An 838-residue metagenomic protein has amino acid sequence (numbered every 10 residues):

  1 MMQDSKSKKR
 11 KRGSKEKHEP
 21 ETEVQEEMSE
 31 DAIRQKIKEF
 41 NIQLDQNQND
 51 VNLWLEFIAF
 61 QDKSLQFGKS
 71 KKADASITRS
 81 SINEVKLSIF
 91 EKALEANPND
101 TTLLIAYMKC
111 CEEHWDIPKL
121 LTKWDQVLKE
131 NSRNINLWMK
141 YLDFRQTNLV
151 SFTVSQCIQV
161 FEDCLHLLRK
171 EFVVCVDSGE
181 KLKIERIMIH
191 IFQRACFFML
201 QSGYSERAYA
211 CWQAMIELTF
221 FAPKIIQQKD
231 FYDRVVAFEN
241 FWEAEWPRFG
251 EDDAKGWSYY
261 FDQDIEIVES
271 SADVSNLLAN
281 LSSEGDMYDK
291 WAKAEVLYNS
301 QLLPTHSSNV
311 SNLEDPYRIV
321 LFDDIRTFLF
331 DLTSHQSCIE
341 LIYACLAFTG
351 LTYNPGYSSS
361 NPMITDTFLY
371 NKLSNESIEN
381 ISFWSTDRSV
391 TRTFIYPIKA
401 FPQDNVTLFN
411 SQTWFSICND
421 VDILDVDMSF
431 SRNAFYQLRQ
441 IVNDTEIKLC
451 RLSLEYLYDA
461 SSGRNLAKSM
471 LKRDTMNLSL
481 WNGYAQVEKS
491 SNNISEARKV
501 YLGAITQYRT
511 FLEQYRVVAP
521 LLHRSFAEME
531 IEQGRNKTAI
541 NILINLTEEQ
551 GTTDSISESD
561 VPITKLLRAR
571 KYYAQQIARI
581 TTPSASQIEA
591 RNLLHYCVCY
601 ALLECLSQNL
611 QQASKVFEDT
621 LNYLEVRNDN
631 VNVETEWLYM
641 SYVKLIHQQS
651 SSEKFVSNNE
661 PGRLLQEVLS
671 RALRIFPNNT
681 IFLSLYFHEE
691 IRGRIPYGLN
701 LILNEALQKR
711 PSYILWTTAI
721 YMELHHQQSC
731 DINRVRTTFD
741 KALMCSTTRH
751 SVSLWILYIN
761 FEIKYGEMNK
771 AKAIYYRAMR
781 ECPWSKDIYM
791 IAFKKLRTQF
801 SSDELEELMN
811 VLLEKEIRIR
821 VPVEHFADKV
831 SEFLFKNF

Functional and structural regions predicted by a protein language model:
M1-F838: Polyampholytic low-complexity alpha-helical segments
